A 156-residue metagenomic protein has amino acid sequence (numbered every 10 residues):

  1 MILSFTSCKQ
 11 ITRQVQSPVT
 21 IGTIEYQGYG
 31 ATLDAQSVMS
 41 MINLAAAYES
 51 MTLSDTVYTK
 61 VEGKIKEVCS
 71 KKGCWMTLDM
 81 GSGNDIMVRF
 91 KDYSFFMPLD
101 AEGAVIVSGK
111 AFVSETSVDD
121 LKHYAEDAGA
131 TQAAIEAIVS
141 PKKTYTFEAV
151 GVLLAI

Functional and structural regions predicted by a protein language model:
L3-S7: C-terminal motif of bacterial Sec signal peptides marking the signal peptidase cleavage site
C8-I156: OB-fold and OB-like single-stranded nucleic-acid-recognition modules and their adjacent interaction interfaces
